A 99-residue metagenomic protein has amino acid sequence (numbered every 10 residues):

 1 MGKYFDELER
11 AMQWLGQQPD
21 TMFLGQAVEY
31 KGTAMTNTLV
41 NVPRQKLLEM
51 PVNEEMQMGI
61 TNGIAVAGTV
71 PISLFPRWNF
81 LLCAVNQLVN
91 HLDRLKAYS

Functional and structural regions predicted by a protein language model:
M1-S99: Thiamine diphosphate
